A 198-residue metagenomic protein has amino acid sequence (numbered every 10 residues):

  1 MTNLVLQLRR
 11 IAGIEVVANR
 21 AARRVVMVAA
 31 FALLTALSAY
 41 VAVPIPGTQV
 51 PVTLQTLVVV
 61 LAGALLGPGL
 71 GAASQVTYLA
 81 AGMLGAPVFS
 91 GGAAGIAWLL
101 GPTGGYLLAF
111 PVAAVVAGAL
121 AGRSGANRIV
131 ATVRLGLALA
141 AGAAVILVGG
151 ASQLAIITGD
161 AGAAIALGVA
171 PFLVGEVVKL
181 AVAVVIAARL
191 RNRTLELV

Functional and structural regions predicted by a protein language model:
M1-L8, M83-V88, T158-A163: Peri-membrane helix termini and adjoining interfacial loops of integral membrane proteins
T2-A72: Hydrophobic transmembrane alpha-helices
N3-V17, L37, I96-V148: Short helix-perturbing small/polar motifs within transmembrane alpha-helices
R20-V28, V52-V59, G71, P102 (+4 more regions): Residue-level signature of transmembrane alpha-helical entry/exit and packing/kink sites in multi-pass membrane
A30-S38, V59, G63, S74-G82 (+11 more regions): Alpha-helical transmembrane segments in multi-pass membrane proteins
A42-V116: Alpha-helical membrane segments and adjacent membrane-interface helices in multi-pass membrane proteins
T48, R123-V198: Membrane-embedded alpha-helical hairpins and interfacial helices in multi-pass inner-membrane proteins
L65-G69, V116-S124, R189-R193: Structural signal for the C-terminal ends of transmembrane alpha-helices and the immediately following loop
